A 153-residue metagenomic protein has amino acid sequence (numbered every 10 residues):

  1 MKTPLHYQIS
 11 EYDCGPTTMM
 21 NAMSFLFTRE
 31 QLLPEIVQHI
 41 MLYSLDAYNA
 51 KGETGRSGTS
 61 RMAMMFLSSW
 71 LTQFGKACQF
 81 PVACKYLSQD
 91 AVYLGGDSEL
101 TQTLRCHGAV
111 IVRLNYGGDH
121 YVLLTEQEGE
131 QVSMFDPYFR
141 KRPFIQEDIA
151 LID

Functional and structural regions predicted by a protein language model:
M1-E53: Active-site nucleophile-adjacent alpha helix/oxyanion-hole segment immediately C-terminal to the catalytic cysteine
M1-T3, L42-D153: Conserved active-site-adjacent core of cysteine acyl-enzyme catalytic domains
